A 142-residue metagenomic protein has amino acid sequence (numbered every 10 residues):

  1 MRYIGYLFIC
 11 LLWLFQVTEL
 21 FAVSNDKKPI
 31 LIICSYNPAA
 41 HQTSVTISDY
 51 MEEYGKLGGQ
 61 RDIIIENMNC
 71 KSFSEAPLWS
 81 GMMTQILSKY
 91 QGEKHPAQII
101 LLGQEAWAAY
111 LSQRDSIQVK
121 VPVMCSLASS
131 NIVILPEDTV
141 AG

Functional and structural regions predicted by a protein language model:
R2-I9, W13: Sec-dependent signal peptide recognition, specifically the positively charged N-region followed immediately by
R2-Y3, V17-G142: Short hydrophobic alpha-helices and adjacent helix-cap/hinge residues
